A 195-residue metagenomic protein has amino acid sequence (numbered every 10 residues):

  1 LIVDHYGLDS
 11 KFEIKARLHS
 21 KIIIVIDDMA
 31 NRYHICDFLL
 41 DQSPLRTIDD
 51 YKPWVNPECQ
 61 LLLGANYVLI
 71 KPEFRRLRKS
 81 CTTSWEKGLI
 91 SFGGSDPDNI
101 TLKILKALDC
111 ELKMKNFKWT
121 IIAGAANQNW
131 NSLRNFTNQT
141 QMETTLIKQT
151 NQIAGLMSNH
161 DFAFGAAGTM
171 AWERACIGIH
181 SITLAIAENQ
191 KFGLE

Functional and structural regions predicted by a protein language model:
L1-P57, L61: Active-site and donor-binding regions of nucleotide-sugar-utilizing enzymes
I35-N99, W130: A nucleotide-sugar donor-handling region in carbohydrate enzymes
T83-H160: Donor-nucleotide binding loops and adjacent catalytic segments primarily of GT-B fold Leloir glycosyltransferases
M142, S158-T169, I179: Acidic donor-binding loop of glycosyltransferase active sites
K148, G165-T169, L184-I186: Short Ser/Thr-rich beta->loop micro-motif in glycosyltransferases that lines and helps position the nucleotide-sugar
A171-W172, C176-E195: Catalytic binding pocket for nucleotide-activated donors in carbohydrate/polymer assembly enzymes
